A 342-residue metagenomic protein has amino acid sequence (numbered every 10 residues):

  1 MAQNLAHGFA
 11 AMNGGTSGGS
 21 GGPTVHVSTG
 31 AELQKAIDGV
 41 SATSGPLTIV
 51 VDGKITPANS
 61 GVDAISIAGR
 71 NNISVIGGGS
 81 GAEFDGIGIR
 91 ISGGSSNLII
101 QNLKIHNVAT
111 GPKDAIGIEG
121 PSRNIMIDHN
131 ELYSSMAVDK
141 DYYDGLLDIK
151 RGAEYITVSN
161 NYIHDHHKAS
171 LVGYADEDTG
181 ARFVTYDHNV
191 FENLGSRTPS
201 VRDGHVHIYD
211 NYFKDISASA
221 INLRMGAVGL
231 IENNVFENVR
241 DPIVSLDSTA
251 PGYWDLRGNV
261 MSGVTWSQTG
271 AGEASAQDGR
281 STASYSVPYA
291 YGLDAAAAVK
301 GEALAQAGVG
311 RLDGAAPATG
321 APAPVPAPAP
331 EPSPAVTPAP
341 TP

Functional and structural regions predicted by a protein language model:
M1-T48, T56-A58, W266-P338: Extracellular "leader-to-stem" segments immediately downstream of a signal peptide or signal-anchor in secreted/lumenal
Q34-G45, T56-S74, A82-Q101, N107-S122 (+1 more regions): Extracellular beta-strand-rich solenoid/capping regions of secreted or surface-exposed proteins that bind or remodel
A64, G88-R90, A115-G117, V138 (+5 more regions): Structural detector of coil-to-beta-strand junctions
I65, Y133-D141, K168-T179, P251 (+2 more regions): Acidic/polar low-complexity surface segments
N71-G81, S96-N107, S122-A137, A153-G173 (+4 more regions): Right-handed parallel beta-helix
S200-D203, Y209-F213, S217-A321: Extracellular beta-rich repeat passengers
T341-P342: Short, solvent-exposed mixed-charge patches
